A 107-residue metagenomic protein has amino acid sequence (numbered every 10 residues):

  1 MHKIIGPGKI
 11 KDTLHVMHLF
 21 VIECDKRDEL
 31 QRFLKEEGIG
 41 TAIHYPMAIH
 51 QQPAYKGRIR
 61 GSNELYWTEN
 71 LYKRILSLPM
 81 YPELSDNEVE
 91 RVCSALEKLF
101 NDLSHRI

Functional and structural regions predicted by a protein language model:
M1-I107: PLP-dependent aminotransferase class I/II
